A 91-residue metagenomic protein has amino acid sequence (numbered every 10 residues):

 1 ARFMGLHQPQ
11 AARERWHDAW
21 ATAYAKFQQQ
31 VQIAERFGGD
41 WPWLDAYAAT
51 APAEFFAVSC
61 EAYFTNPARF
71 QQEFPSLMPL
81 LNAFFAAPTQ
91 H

Functional and structural regions predicted by a protein language model:
A1: Active-site His/Glu-centered metal-binding helix of metallohydrolases
M4-H91: Metalloprotease/metallohydrolase-associated module, dominated by Zn2+-dependent proteases
